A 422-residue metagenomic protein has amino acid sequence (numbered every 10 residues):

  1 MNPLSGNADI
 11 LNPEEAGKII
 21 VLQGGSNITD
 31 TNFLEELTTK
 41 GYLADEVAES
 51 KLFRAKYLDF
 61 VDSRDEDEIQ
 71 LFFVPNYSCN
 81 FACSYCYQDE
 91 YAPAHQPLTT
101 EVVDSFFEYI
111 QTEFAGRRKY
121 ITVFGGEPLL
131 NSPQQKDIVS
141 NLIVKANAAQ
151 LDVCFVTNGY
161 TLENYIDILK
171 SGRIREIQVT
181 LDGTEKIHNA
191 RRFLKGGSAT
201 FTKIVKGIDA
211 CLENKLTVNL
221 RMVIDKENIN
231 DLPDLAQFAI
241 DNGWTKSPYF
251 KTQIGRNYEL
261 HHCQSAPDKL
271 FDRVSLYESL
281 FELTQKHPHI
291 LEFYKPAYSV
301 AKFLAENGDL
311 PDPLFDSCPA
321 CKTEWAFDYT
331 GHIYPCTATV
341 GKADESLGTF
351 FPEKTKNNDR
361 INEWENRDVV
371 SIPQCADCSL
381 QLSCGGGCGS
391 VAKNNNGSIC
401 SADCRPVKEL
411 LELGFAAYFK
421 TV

Functional and structural regions predicted by a protein language model:
M1-E35, Y42, T330, V370-V422: Radical SAM enzyme core and accessory elements
N2-I10, T31-F72: N-terminal [4Fe-4S]-dependent radical SAM core
A55-D167, G172-R175: Conserved alpha-helical substructure of the radical SAM core
C79, C83-C86, C318-C321, C336 (+4 more regions): Short cysteine clusters
E108-G126, E363, S401-V422: Short Fe-S-cluster ligation motifs
L169-E185, P248-R256: Non-cysteine beta-strand/loop elements that form the S-adenosyl-L-methionine
R191-V205, D209-A320: Radical SAM enzyme [4Fe-4S]-AdoMet core and its adjacent flexible, acidic and glycine-rich loops/tails across
F271-N307, T337-G385: C-terminal accessory region of radical SAM enzymes
